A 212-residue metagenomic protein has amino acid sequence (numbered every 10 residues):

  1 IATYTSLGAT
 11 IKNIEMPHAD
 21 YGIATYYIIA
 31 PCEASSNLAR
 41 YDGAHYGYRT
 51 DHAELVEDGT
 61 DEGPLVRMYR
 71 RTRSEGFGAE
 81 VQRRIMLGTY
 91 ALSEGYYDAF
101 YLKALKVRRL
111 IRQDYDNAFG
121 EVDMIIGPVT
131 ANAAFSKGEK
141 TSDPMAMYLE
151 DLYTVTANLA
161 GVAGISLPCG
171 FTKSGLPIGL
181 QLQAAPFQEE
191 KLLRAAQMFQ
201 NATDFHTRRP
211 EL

Functional and structural regions predicted by a protein language model:
I1-S35, R40, A44, F171: Gly/Ser-rich, acidic/histidine-flanked active-site/gating loops
I1-T10, H45-H52, Q82-Q113, E121 (+1 more regions): Structural helix-boundary/capping segments
I23-Y27, T50, K137-G138, L176-G179: Short acidic, glycine/serine/threonine-rich loops at helix termini
A24, E57-R67, A99, K103 (+1 more regions): Short, surface-exposed loop/helix-turn segments at secondary-structure junctions that function as lids/hinges flanking
I28-C32, P144-M145, Q183-A184: Short, hinge-like loop/turn segments at secondary-structure boundaries
Y48-D51, D58-V81: Glycine-rich phosphate/pyrophosphate-binding loop and adjacent beta-alpha nucleotide/cofactor-binding cores
